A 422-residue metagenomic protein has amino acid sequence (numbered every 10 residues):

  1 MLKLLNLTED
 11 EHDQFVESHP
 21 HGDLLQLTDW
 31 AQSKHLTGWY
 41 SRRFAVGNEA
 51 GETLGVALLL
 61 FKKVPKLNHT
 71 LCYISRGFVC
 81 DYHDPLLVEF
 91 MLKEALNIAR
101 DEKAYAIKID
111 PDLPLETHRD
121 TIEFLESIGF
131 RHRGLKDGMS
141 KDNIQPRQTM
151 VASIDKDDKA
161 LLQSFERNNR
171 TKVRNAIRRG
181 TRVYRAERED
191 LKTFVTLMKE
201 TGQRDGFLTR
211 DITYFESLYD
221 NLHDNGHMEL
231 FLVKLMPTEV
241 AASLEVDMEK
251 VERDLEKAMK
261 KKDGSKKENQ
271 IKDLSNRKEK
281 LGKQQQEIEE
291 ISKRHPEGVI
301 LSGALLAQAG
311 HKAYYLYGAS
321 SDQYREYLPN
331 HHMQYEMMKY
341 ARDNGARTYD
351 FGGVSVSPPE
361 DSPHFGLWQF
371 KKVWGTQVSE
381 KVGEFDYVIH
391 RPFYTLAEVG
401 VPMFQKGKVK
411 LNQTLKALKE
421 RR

Functional and structural regions predicted by a protein language model:
L4, T37-S41, L92-E94, K108-L115 (+8 more regions): Low-complexity, flexible helical/coil segments
L4-A50, L54-L67, P111-E116, F130-I144 (+1 more regions): A conserved beta-strand-loop-helix scaffold within acyl/acetyltransferase catalytic domains
N6-E9, H19, Q32, F61 (+2 more regions): Active-site/acyl-donor-binding loops of N-acyltransferases
L24-L25, K108, F231, D350 (+1 more regions): Short, hydrophobic secondary-structure boundary micro-motifs
L67-D142, R253, Q308-W374: Acyl-donor binding region in acyl/amide transferases
S75, T213-E216, E336, V401-P402: Juxtamembrane/interface motifs at transmembrane-helix termini
A104-Y105, F194-L197, E229-F231, Y349-F351 (+1 more regions): A general structural signal for short secondary-structure boundary/capping elements
